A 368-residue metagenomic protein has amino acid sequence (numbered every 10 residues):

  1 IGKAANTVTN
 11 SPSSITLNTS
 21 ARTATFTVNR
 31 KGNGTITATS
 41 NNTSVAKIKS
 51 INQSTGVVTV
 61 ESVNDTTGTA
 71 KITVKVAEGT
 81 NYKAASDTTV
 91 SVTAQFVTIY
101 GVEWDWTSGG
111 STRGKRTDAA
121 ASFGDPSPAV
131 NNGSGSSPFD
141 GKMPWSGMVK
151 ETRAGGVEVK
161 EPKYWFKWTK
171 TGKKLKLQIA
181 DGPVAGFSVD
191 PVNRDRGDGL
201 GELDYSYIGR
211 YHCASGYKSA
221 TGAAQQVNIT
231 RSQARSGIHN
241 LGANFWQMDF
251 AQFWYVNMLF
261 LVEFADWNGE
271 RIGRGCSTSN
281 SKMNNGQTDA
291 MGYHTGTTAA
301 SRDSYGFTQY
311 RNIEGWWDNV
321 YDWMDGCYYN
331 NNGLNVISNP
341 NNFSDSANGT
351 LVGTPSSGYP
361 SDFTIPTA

Functional and structural regions predicted by a protein language model:
I1-S40, T93-F96: Solvent-exposed, low-complexity, repeat-rich "mucin-like" stalks and linkers
T19-F26, D65-I72, D87: Short, solvent-exposed loop/turn segments enriched in Ser/Thr/Gly
N41-V58: Low-complexity "stalk/linker" and mucin-like segments enriched in Ser/Thr/Pro/Ala/Gly
T55-G68: Extracellular/luminal low-complexity segments enriched in Ser/Thr/Pro
V74-A85: Enriched for extracellular/lumenal, surface-exposed ectodomains of secreted and cell-surface proteins
F96-K160, F166-W168, F245: GGW-centered surface loops in extracellular recognition modules
R153-G155, D181-W316: Short aromatic-cysteine micro-motif
K163-W165, A243-M248, Q252-W254, M291-A368: Short, conserved beta-strand/loop elements in beta-sheet-dominated catalytic cores that frequently flank divalent-metal
